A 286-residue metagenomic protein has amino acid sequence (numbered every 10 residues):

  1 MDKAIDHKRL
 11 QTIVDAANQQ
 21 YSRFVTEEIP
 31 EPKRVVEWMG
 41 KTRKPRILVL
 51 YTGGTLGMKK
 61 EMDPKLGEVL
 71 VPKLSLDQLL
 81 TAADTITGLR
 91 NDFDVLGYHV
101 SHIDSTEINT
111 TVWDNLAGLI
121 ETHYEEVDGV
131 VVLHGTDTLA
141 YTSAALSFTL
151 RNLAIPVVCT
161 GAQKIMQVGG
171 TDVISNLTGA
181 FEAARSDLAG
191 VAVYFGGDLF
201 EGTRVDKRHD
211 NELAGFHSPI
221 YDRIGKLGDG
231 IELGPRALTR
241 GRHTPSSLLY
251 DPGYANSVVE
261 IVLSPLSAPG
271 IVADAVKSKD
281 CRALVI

Functional and structural regions predicted by a protein language model:
D2-T122: ATP/NTP phosphate-donor binding region
E28, R34, K41-K44, L50-K60 (+2 more regions): Accessory alpha-helical/coil subdomains and C-terminal extensions that flank or cap enzyme catalytic cores
R46, G129, A154-V158, G190: Proline-centered loop/turn at the N-terminus of a beta-strand
L50-T52, V132-H134, V158-G161, A192-G197 (+1 more regions): Short beta-strand segments
M58-K59, T138-S143, V173-L177: Short glycine/serine/threonine-rich phosphate/pyrophosphate-binding segments that cradle anionic phosphate groups
Y124-L139, K279-I286: Short acidic, glycine-rich surface-loop motifs adjacent to enzyme active sites
V132-I155: Short Gly/Thr/Asp-enriched flexible loops that form oxyanion-binding sites at enzyme active sites
C159-G230: Internal gly/pro-rich beta-alpha loop/helix module that stabilizes soluble enzyme cofactors or their anionic handles
